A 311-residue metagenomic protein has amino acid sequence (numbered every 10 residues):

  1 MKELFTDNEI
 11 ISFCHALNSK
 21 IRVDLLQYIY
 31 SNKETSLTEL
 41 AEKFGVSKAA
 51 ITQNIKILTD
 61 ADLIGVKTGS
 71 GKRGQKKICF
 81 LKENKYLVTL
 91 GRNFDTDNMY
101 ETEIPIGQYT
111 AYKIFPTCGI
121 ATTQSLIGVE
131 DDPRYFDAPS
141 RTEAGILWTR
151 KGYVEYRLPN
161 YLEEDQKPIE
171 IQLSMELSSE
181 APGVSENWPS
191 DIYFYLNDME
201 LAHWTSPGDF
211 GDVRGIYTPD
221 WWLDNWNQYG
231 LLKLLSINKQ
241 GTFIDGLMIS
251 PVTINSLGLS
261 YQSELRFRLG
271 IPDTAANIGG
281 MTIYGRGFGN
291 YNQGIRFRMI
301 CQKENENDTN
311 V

Functional and structural regions predicted by a protein language model:
M1-F94: Basic, Lys/Arg-rich alpha-helical nucleic-acid-recognition elements, primarily the DNA-binding modules of transcription
K2, K85-I146, G152: Amphipathic alpha-helical dimerization/coiled-coil segments that flank or bridge DNA-binding/regulatory modules
R134-L147, T205-Q262, N277: Extended, solvent-exposed segments with strong compositional bias
E155-I169, I254-S260: Extracellular and analogous surface-interaction loops
L158-L162, M175-A181, D198, I271-A275: Beta-strand elements of well-folded, non-transmembrane domains
K167-E186: A short beta-strand element within beta-rich, extracytoplasmic domains of secreted/secretory-pathway proteins
V184-L196: Short coil-to-beta strand junction motifs in C2/discoidin
G270-V311: Proprotein-processing/basic-patch segments
